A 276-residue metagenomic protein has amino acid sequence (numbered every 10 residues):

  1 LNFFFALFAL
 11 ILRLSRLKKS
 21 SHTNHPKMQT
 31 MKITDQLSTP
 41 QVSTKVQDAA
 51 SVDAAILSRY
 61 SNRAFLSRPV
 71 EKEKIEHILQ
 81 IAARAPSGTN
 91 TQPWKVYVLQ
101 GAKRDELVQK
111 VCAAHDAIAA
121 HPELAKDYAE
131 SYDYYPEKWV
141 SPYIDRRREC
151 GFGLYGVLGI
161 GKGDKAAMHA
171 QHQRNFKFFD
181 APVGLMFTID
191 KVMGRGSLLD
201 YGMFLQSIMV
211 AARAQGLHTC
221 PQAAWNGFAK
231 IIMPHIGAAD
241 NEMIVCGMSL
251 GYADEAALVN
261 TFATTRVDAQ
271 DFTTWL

Functional and structural regions predicted by a protein language model:
L1-S15, N24-H25: Short, low-complexity, charge-dense intrinsically disordered segments
N24-L276: Acidic, surface-exposed loops and disordered segments
